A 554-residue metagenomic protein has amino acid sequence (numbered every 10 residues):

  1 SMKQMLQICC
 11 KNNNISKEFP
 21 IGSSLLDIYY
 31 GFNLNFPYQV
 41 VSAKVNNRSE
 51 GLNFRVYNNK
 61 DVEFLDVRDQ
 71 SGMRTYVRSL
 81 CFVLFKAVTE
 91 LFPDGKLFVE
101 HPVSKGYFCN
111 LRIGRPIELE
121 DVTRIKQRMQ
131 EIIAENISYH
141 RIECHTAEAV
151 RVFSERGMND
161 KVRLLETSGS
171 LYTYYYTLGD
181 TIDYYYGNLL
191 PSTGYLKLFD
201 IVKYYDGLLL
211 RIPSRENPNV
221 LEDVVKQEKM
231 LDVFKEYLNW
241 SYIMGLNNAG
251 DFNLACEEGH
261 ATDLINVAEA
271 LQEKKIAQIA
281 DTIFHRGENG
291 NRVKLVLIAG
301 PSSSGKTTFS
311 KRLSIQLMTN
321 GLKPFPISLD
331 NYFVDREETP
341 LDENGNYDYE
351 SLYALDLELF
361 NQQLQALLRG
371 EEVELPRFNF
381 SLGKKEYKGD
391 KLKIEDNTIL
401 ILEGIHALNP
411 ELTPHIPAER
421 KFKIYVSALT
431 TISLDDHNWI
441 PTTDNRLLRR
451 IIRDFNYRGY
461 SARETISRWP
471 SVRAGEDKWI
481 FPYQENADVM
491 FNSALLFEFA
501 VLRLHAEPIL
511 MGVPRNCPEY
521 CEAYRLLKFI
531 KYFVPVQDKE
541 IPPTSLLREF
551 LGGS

Functional and structural regions predicted by a protein language model:
F54-M73, K96-K274, I279, I283-E288: Auxiliary tRNA-acceptor-end handling modules of aminoacyl-tRNA synthetases
G287, P414-S554: Conserved NTP phosphate-binding and transfer environment spanning the P-loop NTPase/kinase superfamily
V296-I298: Hydrophobic anchor at the beta1->P-loop junction of P-loop NTPases
K306: Conserved lysine of the Walker
F309, L313: Hydrophobic positions on the alpha1 helix immediately C-terminal to the Walker A/P-loop
T319-E337: Short beta-strand-centered segment that lines the nucleotide-binding/catalytic pocket of NTP-utilizing
F325, E338-S381: Conserved nucleotide-sensing/catalytic segment adjacent to the nucleotide-binding pocket in NTP-handling enzymes
F360-E419, W469-Y483: Glycine-rich phosphate-binding loop used to anchor ATP phosphates in small-molecule kinases, encompassing both
